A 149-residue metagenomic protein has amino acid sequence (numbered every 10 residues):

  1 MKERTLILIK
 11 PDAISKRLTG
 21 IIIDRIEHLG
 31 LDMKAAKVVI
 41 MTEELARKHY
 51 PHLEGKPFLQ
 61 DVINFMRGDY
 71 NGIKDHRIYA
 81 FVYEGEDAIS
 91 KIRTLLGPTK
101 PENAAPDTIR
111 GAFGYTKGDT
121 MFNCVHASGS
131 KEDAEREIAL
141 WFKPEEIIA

Functional and structural regions predicted by a protein language model:
M1-A149: Non-catalytic terminal and connector segments of soluble metabolic enzymes
